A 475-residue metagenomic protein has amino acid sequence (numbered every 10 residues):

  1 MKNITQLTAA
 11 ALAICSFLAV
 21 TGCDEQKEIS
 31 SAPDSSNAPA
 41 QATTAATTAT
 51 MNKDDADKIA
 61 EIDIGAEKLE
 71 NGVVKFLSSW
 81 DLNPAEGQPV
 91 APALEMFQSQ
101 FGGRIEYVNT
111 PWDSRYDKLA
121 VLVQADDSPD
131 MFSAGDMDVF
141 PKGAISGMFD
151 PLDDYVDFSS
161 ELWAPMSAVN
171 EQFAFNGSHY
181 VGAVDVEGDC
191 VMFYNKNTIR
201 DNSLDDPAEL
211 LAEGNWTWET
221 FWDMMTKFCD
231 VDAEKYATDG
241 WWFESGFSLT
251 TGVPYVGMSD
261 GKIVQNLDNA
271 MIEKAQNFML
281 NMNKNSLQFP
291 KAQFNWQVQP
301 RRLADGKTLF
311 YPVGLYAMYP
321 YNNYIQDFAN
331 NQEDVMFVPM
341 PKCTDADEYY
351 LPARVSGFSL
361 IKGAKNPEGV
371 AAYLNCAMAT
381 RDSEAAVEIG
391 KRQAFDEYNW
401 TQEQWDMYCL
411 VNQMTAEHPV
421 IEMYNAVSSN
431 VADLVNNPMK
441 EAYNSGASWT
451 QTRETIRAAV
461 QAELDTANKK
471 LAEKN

Functional and structural regions predicted by a protein language model:
A9, C23-P141, R381-A385, N399-Q402 (+1 more regions): Conserved N-terminal structural module of periplasmic/extracytoplasmic solute-binding proteins
A45-E70, P111, G135-C190, E219 (+1 more regions): Hinge/lid segment of periplasmic solute-binding proteins
G65, V121-L122, P129-D130, F158-R200 (+3 more regions): A structural signal for short loop-to-beta-strand junctions that line the ligand-binding cleft of periplasmic/secreted
K75, A174-V186, C190, R200 (+1 more regions): Extracytoplasmic/periplasmic solute-binding protein
D153-P165, L210-E213, P254-K274, Q326-F328 (+1 more regions): Short, solvent-exposed loop/beta-turn-alpha elements that line the ligand-binding surface or hinge of extracytoplasmic
D223-M225, G261-Q293: Glycine-centered hinge/linker elements that transmit conformational signals in sensory and ligand-binding systems
Q326-A394: Extracytoplasmic/periplasmic substrate-recognition and gating elements
P352, V387, W405-N475: C-terminal capping/gating helix-and-loop segments adjacent to ligand/active sites or protein-protein/ligand interfaces
